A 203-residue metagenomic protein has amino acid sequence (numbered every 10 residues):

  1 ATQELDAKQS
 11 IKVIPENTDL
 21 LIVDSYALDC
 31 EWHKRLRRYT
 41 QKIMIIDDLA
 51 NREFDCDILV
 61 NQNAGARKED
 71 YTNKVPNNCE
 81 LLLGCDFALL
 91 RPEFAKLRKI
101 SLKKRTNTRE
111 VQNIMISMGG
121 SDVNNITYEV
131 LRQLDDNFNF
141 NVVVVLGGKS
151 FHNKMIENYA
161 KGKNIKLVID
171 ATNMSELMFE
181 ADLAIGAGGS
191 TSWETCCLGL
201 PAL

Functional and structural regions predicted by a protein language model:
A1-N77, L81: Active-site and donor-binding regions of nucleotide-sugar-utilizing enzymes
D6-Q9, E31-W32, H152-M155, T172-E176 (+1 more regions): Short acidic active-site motifs
P15-L20, K163, A181-L183: Short acidic/histidine-rich motifs immediately flanking catalytic phosphotransfer sites in two-component signaling
I43, L59, I114, V142-V143 (+1 more regions): Hydrophobic/aromatic residues located in beta-strands of well-ordered beta-sheets within soluble catalytic
D55-N125: A nucleotide-sugar donor-handling region in carbohydrate enzymes
K99-K103, T108-A181: Donor-nucleotide binding loops and adjacent catalytic segments primarily of GT-B fold Leloir glycosyltransferases
T172-L203: A donor-sugar binding/catalytic signature common to diverse glycosyltransferases and related nucleotide-sugar
